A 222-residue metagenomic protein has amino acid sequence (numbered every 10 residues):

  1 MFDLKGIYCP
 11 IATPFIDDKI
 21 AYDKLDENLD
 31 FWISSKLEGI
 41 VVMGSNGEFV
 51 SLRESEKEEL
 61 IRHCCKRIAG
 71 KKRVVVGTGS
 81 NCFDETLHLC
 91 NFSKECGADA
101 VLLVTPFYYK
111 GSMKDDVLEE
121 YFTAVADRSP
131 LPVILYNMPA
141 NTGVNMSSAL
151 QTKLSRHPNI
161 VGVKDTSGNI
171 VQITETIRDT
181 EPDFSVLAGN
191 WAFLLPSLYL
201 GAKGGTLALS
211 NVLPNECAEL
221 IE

Functional and structural regions predicted by a protein language model:
M1-C9, T13-N145, T152: Active-site beta->alpha loop and helix N-cap motifs at the rims of alpha/beta catalytic domains
A124-R128, P139-E222: Catalytic alpha/beta core domains of metabolic enzymes, predominantly
